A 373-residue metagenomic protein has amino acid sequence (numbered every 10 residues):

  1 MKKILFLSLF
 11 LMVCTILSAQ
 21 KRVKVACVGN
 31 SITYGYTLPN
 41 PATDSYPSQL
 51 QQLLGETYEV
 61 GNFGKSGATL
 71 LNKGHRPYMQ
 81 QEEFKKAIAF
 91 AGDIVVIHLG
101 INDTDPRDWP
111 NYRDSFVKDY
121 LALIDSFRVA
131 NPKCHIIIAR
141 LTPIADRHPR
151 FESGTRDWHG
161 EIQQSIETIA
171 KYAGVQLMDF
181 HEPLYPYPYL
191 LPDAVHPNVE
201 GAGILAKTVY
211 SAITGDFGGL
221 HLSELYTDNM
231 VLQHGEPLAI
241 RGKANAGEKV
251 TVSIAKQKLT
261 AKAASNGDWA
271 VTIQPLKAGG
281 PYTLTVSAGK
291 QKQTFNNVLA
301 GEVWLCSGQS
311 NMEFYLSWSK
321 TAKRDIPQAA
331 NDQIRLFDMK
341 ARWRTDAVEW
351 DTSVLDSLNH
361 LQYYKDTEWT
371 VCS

Functional and structural regions predicted by a protein language model:
M1-K21: Bacterial Sec-dependent N-terminal signal peptides
Q20-K21, Q52, Y78-D216: Alpha-helical cap/lid subdomain in secreted, periplasmic, or secretory-pathway luminal O-acyl-processing enzymes
K21-C27, I32-L121, D157, L276 (+6 more regions): Conserved SGNH/GDSL esterase-like catalytic core that processes O-acyl groups on lipids and polysaccharides
F217-L222: Proline/serine/threonine-rich low-complexity linkers at boundaries of modular beta-sandwich domains
D228, E236-I240: Structural beta-strand segments of beta-rich domains
R241-T321: Extended acidic/polar, glycine-enriched regions that form or flank non-catalytic beta-rich accessory modules
P327-R344, V348-L361: C-terminal catalytic domains of large/alpha subunits in multi-subunit enzymes
S357-S373: A conserved hydrophobic secondary-structure block that centers on an alpha-helix together with its immediately flanking
